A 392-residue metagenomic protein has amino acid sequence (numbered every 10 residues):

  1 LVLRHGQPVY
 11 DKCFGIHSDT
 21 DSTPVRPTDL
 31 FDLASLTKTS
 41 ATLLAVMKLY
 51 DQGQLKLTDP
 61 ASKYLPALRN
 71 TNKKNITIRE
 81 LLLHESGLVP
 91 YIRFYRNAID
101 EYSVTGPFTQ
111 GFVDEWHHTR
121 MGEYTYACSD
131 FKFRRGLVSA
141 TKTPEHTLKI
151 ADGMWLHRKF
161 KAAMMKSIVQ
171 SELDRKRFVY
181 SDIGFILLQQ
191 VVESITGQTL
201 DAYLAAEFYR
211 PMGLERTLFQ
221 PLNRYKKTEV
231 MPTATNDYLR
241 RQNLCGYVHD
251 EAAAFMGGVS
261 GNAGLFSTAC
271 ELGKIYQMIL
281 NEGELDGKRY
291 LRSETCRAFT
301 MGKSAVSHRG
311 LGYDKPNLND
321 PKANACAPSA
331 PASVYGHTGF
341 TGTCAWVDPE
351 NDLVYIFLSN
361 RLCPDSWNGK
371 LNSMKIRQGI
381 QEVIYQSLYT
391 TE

Functional and structural regions predicted by a protein language model:
L1, D21-L83, S171-G184, S260-A263: Short active-site loop at a secondary-structure junction that contains or immediately precedes the catalytic residue(s)
L1, E80-L82, L218, A345-W346 (+1 more regions): Structural recognition of the beta-strand scaffold that forms the well-ordered cores of secreted hydrolase catalytic
L1, T39, Y335-G336, T343-V347: His/acidic/aromatic-lined binding-pocket segments of jelly-roll/cupin-type domains and related regulatory beta-sandwich
L1-L33, Q54-K56, A162-Q170, D250 (+2 more regions): Short, conserved catalytic-motif segment at the N-terminal edge
G6, K38, T42, V46 (+8 more regions): Residue-level preference for non-acidic, small/hydrophobic
T23, G336-G339: Short loop/turn motifs at secondary-structure junctions and domain boundaries
K74-A332: Short, surface-exposed loop or secondary-structure junction motifs that flank catalytic or metal-binding residues
T338-E392: Structured C-terminal helix/loop/strand segments within mature extracytoplasmic catalytic/sensor domains
